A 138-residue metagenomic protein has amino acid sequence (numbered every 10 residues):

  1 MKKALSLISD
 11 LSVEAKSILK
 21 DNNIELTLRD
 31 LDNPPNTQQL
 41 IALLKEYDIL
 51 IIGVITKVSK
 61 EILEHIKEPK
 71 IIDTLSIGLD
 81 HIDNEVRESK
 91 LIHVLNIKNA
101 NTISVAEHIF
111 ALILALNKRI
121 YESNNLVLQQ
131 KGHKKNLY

Functional and structural regions predicted by a protein language model:
M1-Y47: N-terminal glycine-/charge-rich "phosphate-binding" loop or analogous flexible N-terminal tail
R29-D30, L75-S76, L91-I103: Short beta->alpha connector loops at strand-helix junctions that form conserved, small/polar/Pro-enriched
N36-Q39, K57-E61: Short acidic active-site motifs
L43-L44, L63-I66: A short, aliphatic-rich alpha-helical micro-motif
D80-I92: Rossmann-fold NAD(P)-binding glycine/threonine-rich loop
K98-Y138: Phosphate-binding beta-alpha-beta segment of Rossmann-like dinucleotide-binding domains, i.e., the NAD(P)
